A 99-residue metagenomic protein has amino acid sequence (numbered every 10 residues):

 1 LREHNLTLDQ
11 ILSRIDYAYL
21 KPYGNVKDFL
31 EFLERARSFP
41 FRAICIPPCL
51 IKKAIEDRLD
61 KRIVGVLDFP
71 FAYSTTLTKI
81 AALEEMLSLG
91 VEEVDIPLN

Functional and structural regions predicted by a protein language model:
R2-F39, A43, C49-N99: Alpha/beta enzyme core
